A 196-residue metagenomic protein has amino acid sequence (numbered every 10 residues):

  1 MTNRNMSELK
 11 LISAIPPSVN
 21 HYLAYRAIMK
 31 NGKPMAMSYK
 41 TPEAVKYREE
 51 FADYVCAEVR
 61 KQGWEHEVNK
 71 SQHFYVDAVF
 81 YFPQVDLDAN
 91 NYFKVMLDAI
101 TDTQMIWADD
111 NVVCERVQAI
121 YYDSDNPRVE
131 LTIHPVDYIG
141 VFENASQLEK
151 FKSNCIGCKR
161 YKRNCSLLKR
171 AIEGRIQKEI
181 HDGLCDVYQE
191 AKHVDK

Functional and structural regions predicted by a protein language model:
T2-K196: Acidic, proline/glycine-enriched N-terminal capping motif
